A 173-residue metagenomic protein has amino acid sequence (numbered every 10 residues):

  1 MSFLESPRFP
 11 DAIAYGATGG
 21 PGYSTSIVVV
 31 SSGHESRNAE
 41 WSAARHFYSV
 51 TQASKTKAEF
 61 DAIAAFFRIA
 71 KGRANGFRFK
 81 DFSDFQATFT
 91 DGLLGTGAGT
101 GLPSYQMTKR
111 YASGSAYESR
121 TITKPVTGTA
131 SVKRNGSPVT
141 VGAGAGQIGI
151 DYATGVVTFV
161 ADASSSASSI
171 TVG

Functional and structural regions predicted by a protein language model:
M1-G76: Solvent-exposed edge beta-strands and adjacent loop segments that serve as assembly or binding interfaces
M1-I13, Y111-A112, S119-T127, A163: Proline-rich low-complexity regions
S2-F3, V29-H34, A58-F60, A87-F89 (+3 more regions): Short amphipathic alpha-helical surface micro-motifs
E40-A44, I69-R73, G99-G101, D151-A153 (+1 more regions): Solvent-exposed loop and beta-edge segments used for protein-protein assembly and interaction
F47-T51, Q106, V156, S169-T171: Beta-strand secondary-structure signal
A53, T108-S113, V160-D162: A structural micro-motif recognizing beta-strand termini and the immediately following turn/loop segments
A64-Q147: Extended beta-strand solenoid/passenger and fiber regions
T127-G173: Surface-exposed interaction regions enriched in Ser/Thr/Asp/Glu that occur as long low-complexity tracts or repetitive
